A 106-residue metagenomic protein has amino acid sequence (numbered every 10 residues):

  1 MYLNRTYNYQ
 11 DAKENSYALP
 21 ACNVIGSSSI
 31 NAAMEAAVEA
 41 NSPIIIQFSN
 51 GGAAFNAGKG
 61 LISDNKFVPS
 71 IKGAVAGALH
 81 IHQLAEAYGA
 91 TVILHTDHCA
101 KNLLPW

Functional and structural regions predicted by a protein language model:
M1-P20: N-terminal amphipathic alpha-helix/helix-capping segment at the start of soluble metabolic enzymes
L3-N4, V24-N31, K72, A76: Conserved active-site and cofactor/substrate-binding residues in soluble primary-metabolism enzymes
Y7, A32, H80: Short Gly/charged-rich anion-binding patches and loops
K13-E14, E35-S42, L79-E86: Generic secondary-structure signature for well-ordered alpha-helical cores
L19-N23, I44-F48, V92-H98: Hydrophobic faces of well-ordered beta-strands that scaffold small-molecule active sites in alpha/beta enzyme cores
I25-L61: N-terminal low-complexity or amphipathic/hydrophobic leaders
N50-W106: Active-site beta->alpha loop and helix N-cap motifs at the rims of alpha/beta catalytic domains
